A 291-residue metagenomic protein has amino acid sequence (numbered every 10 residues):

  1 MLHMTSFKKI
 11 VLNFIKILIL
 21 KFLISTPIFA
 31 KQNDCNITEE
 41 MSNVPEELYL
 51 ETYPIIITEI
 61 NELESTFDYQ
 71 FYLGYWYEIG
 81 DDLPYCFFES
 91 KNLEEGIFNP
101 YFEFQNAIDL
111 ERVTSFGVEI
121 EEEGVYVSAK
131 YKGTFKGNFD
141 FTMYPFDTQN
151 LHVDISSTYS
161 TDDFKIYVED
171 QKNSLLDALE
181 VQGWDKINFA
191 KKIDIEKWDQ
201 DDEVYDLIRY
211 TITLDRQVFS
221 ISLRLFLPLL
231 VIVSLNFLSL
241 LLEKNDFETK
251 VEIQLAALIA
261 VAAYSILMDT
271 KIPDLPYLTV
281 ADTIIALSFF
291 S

Functional and structural regions predicted by a protein language model:
M1-L12: N-terminal secretory signal peptides that target proteins for export/translocation
L12, Q32-N33, L235, A281: Intrinsic-disorder/low-complexity regions
I15-S25: Bacterial N-terminal signal peptides
T26-A30: Sec/Tat signal peptide C-region and signal peptidase I cleavage site
K31-R209, T213: Soluble non-transmembrane domains of integral membrane proteins
I208-S291: Channel- or pocket-lining gating/hinge segments that regulate access to a cavity or pore
